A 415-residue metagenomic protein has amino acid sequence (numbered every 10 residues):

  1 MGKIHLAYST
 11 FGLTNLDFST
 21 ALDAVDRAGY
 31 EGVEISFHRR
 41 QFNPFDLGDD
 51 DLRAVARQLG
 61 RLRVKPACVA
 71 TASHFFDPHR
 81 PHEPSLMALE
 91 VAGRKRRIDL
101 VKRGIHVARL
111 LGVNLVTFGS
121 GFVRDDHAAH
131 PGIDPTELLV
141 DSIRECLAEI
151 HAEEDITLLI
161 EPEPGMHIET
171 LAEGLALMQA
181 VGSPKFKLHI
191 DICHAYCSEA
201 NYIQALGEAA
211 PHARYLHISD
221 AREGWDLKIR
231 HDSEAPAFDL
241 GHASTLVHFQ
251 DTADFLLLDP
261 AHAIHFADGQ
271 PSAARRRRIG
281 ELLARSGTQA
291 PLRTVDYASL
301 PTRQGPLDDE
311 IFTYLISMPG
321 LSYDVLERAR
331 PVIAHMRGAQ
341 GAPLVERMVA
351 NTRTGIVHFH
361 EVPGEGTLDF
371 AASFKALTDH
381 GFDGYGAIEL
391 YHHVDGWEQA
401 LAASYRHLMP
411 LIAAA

Functional and structural regions predicted by a protein language model:
I4-T10, V33-I35, P66-T71, V116-F118 (+5 more regions): Hydrophobic faces of well-ordered beta-strands that scaffold small-molecule active sites in alpha/beta enzyme cores
Y8, V25, V33, L59 (+8 more regions): Conserved, mostly hydrophobic/aromatic
S9-L13, S36-R40, T71-H74, G121-V123 (+5 more regions): Active-site beta-loop-alpha junctions enriched in small/polar residues
N15, P44-D46, A88, T136 (+4 more regions): Gly/Pro-rich active-site loop or hairpin
S19-T20, G60-R61, F76-L188, D251 (+2 more regions): Active-site acidic/histidine proton-transfer and metal-coordination neighborhood in alpha/beta enzyme cores
L22-G29, L47-A70, H106-G112, L147-E153 (+3 more regions): Acidic (Asp/Glu)-rich catalytic clusters
S36-G60, S120-H127: Glycine-rich, proline-tolerant flexible connector loops at the mouths of alpha/beta enzymes
W397-A415: C-terminal helical cap(s) of enzyme catalytic domains, especially alpha/beta-barrels
